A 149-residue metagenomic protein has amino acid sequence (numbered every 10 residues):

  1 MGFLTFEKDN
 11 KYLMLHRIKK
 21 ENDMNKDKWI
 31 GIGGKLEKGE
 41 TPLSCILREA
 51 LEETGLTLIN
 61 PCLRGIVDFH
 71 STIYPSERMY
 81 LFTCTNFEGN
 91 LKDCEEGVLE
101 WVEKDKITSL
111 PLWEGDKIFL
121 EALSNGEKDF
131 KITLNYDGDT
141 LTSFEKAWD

Functional and structural regions predicted by a protein language model:
M1-L13, K35: Conserved N-terminal beta-strand and adjoining loop/helix that marks the start of the Nudix/MutT-like hydrolase domain
K11-Y12, E21-M24: Short N-terminal binding/cap micro-motifs at the start of the first secondary-structure element
D23-D27, P75-S76: A conserved beta-turn-beta hairpin within the catalytic core of GNAT-like acetyltransferases that forms part
K26-I32, T41: Short, surface-exposed acidic-centric catalytic microdomains
L36-I59, F69-A122, F144-D149: Unchanged
N125-D149: Charged phosphate-binding loop/patch that engages nucleotide di/tri-phosphates or the phosphate backbone of nucleic
